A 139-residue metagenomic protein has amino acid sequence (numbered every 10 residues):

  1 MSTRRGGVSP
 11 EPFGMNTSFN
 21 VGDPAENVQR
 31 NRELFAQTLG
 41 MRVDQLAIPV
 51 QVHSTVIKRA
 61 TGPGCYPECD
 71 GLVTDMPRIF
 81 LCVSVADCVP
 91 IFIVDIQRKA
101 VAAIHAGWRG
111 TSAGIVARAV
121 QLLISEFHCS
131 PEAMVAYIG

Functional and structural regions predicted by a protein language model:
M1-L34: Intrinsically disordered, low-complexity, positively charged segments
S2-R5, V52, M76, G139: Structured loops at beta-to-helix junctions and adjacent beta-edge loops in soluble globular domains
E11-N16, R59-T61, G114: Short, glycine/acidic-enriched capping/hinge loops at junctions between secondary-structure elements
F13, Q45, D87, E132-M134: A generic structural signal for short beta-strands and their flanking turns/coil linkers
T17, G64, A119-Q121: Hydrophobic alpha-helical segments
A25, Q29-A106: Phosphate-centric recognition/catalysis
F80, I96-G139: Surface-exposed, charge/polar-rich loops and edge strands
